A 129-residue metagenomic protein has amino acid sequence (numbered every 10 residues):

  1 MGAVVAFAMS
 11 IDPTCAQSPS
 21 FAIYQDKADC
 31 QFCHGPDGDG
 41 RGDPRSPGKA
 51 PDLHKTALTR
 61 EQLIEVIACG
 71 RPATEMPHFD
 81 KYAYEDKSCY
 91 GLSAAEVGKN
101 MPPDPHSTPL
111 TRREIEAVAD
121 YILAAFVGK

Functional and structural regions predicted by a protein language model:
M1-S18, V127-K129: N-terminal export/targeting leaders of redox proteins
Q17-D37: Sequence/structural segment immediately N-terminal to covalent heme-attachment motifs in c-type and related
A22, P51, E61, E65 (+2 more regions): Solvent-exposed, polar/charged alpha-helical surfaces in well-ordered, non-transmembrane soluble domains, broadly
K27, A57, T108-R112: Short, solvent-exposed loop/helix junctions and linker helices that flank or host conserved functional motifs
H34, A68, I122-F126: Protein kinase-like catalytic domain
G35-V97: Gly/Gly-Pro-rich "capping" loops immediately C-terminal to redox-active cysteine motifs in periplasmic/lumenal
D86-K129: C-terminal capping alpha-helices of c-type cytochrome domains
